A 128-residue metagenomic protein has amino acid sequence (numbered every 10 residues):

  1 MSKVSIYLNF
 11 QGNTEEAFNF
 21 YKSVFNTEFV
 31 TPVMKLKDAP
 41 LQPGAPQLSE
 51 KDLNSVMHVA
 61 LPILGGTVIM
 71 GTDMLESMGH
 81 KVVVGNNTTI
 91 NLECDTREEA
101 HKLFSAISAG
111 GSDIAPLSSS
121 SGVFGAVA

Functional and structural regions predicted by a protein language model:
S2, K22, T31-M34, A60 (+2 more regions): Vicinal oxygen chelate
I6-L8, T88-I90: A structural signal for short, well-ordered beta-strand segments
L8-G66: Core segments of cupin and vicinal oxygen chelate
Q11, A39, M78-K81, G85: A generic structural signal for ordered alpha-helices
V56, G85-N87: Short, solvent-exposed loop/turn segments at the edges of secondary structure
